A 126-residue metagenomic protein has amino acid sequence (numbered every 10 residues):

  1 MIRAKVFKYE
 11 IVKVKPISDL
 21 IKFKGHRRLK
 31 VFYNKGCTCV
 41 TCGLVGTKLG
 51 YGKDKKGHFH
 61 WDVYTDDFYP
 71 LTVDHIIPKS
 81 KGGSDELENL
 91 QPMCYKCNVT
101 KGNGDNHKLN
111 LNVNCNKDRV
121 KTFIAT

Functional and structural regions predicted by a protein language model:
M1-K30, N34-G36, G43-T47, D118-T126: A boundary/linker detector
Y9, P16-L20, D54, F68-H75: A generic structural signal for ordered alpha-helices
G25-L71, C94: Short cysteine-rich loop/turn motifs with clustered Cys
G50-K53, L87, D105-K108: Generic domain-boundary/flexible-linker signal
F59-K81, N114-T126: Short microdomains enriched in Cys/His and/or Lys/Arg
P70-V73, P78-V99: Short beta-strand-alpha-helix junction that forms the catalytic/metal-binding core of metal-dependent nuclease domains
L90-N116: Short Cys/His-centered divalent metal-binding micro-motifs
